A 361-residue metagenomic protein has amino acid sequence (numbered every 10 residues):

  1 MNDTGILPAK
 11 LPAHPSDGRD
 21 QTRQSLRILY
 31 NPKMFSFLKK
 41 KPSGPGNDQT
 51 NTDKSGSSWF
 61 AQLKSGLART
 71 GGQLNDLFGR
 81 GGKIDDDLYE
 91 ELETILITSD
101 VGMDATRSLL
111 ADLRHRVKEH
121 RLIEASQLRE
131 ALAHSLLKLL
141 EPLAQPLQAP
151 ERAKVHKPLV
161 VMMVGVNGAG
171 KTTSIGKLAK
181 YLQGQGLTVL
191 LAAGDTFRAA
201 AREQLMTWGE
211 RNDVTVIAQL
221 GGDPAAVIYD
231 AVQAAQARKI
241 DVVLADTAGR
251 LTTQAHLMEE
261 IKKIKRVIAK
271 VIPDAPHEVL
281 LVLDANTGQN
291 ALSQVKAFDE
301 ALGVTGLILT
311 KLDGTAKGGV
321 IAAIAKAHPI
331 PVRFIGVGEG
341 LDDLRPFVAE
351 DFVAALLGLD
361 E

Functional and structural regions predicted by a protein language model:
G5, A9, H14-P15: Intrinsic, low-complexity polybasic segments
H14, Q21-Q24, Y30: Low-complexity, intrinsically disordered or signal/transmembrane-proximal segments
I28-L74: N-terminal accessory targeting/assembly segments
L63-T196, A200-A245: Primarily NTPase-proximal linker/entry elements flanking Walker-type ATP/GTP-binding cores
R202-Q204, D223-R238, T252-L359: Conserved catalytic-core segment of NTP-binding enzymes
A248-R250: Short glycine-rich anion-binding loops that position phosphate/pyrophosphate groups of nucleotides and phosphorylated
